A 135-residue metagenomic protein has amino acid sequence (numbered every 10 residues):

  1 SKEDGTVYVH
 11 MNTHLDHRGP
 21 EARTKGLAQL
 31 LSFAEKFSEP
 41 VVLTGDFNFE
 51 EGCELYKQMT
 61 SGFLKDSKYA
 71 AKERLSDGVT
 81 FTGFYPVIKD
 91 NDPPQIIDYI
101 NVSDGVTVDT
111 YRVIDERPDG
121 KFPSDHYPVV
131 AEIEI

Functional and structural regions predicted by a protein language model:
S1-M11, L15, Y99, T107 (+1 more regions): Structured beta-strand-rich core segments of catalytic domains in phosphoester-bond hydrolases
S1-V7, D16-F33: Soluble catalytic domains of enzymes that build or remodel membrane lipids, polysaccharides, and related
V9-T13, L27-L55, S67, N101 (+2 more regions): Active-site beta-strand/loop signature of hydrolases that rely on acidic residues for catalysis
H17, S103-G105, I135: Non-catalytic surface loops within mature trypsin-like serine protease
R18-A22, F47, K89: Extracytoplasmic/periplasmic, Sec-exported soluble proteins
F49-P123: Active site of divalent-metal-dependent phosphoester/diester hydrolases
